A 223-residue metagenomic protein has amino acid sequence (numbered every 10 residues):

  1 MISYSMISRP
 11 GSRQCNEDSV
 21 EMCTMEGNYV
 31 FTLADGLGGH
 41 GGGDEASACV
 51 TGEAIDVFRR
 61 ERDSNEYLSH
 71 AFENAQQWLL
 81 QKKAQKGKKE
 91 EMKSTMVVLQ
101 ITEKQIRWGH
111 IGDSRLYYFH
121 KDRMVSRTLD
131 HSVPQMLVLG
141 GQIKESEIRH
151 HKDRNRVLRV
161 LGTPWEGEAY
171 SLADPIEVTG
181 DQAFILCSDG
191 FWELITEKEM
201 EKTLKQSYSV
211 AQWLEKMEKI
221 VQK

Functional and structural regions predicted by a protein language model:
M1-K223: PP2C/PPM-type serine/threonine phosphatase catalytic domain
